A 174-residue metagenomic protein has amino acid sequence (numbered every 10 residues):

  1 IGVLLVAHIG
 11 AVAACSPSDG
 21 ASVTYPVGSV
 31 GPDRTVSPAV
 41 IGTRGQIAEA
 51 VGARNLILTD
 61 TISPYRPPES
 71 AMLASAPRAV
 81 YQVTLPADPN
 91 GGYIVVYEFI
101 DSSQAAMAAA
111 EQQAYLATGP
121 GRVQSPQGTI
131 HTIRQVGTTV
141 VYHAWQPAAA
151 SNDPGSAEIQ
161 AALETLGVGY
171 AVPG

Functional and structural regions predicted by a protein language model:
I1-V6: Sec-dependent N-terminal signal peptides
A11-A14: C-terminal motif of bacterial Sec signal peptides marking the signal peptidase cleavage site
S16-D19: Bacterial signal peptide processing site
V23-T35, G119-G174: A short, solvent-exposed beta-edge/loop patch
G42-I57: Amphipathic alpha-helical segments
T43-I47, Q104-Q112, G155-A162: Stable alpha-helical elements in mature extracytoplasmic
A53, L58-G92: Secretory pathway targeting signatures of secreted, lumenal, and periplasmic proteins
A87-M107: A short acidic-to-branched-hydrophobic micro-motif
